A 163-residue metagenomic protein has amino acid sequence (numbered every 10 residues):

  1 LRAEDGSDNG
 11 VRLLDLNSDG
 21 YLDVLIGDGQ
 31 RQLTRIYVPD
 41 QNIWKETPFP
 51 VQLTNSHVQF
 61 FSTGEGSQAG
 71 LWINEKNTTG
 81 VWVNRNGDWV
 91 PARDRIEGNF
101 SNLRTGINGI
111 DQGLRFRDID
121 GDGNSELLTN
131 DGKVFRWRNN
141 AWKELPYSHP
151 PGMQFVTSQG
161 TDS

Functional and structural regions predicted by a protein language model:
L1-G6, V38-W72, G80-G109, R138-D162: Blade-edge motifs of beta-propeller repeat domains
D5-D8, L16, N108-D111, I119: Short, glycine/acidic-rich beta->alpha junctions
D15-D28, E65-E75, D118-N130, S163: Acidic/hydrophobic-patterned starts of short beta strands in beta-sheet-rich repeat architectures
Q30-L33, V134-F135: Short glycine/acidic-enriched loop and turn motifs that connect beta-strands
